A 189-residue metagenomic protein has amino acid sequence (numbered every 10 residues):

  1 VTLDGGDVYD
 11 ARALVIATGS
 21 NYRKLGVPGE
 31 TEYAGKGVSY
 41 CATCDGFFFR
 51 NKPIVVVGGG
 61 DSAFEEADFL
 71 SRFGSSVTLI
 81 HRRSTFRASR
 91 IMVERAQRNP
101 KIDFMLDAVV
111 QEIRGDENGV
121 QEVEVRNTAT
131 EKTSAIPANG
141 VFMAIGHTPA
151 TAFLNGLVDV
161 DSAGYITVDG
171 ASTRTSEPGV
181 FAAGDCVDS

Functional and structural regions predicted by a protein language model:
V1-T2, V8-A11, I16, S71-G170: A Rossmann-like FAD-binding core segment of flavoenzymes
N21, G26, T31-F48, I145-S189: FAD-site-proximal beta/loop scaffold in flavoenzymes
R50-K52, D107, E177: Phosphate-coordination loops involved in phosphoryl transfer and adenosine-cofactor binding
G58-G60: Glycine-rich Rossmann-fold phosphate-binding loop(s) that bind the pyrophosphate of adenine dinucleotide cofactors
A63-F64: N-terminal Rossmann-fold NAD(P) dinucleotide-binding loop
A67-D68: Generic hydrophobic/aromatic pocket-lining and core-packing "Φ" positions
